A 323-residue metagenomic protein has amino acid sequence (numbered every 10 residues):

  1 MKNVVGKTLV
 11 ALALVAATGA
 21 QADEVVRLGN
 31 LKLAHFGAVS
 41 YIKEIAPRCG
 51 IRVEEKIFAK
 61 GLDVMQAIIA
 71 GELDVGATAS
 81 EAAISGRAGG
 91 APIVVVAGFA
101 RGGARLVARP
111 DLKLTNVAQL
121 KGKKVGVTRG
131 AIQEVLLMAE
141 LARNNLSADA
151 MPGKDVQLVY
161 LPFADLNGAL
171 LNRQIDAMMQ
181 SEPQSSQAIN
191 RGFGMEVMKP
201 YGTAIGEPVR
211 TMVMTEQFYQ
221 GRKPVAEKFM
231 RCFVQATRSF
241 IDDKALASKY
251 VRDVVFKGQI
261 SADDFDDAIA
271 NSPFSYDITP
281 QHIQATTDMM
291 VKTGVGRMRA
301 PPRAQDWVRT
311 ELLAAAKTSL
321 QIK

Functional and structural regions predicted by a protein language model:
M1-L9: Bacterial N-terminal signal peptides that target proteins for export
L9-V15: Hydrophobic alpha-helical targeting segments used for export or membrane insertion
T18-A22: Sec/Tat signal peptide C-region and signal peptidase I cleavage site
E24-Y160, N172, D176-E182, M198-K199 (+1 more regions): Short, glycine-/small- and polar/acidic-enriched structural segments that line small-molecule recognition paths
R48-G50, G202-A204, S272-T279: Short, solvent-exposed loop/beta-turn-alpha elements that line the ligand-binding surface or hinge of extracytoplasmic
E81-A82, P152-D155, V159, A164-D253: Pocket-lining segment of extracytoplasmic ligand-binding domains
Q220-R299: Secondary-structure end/capping motifs
V291-K323: Conserved C-terminal helix/tail region of periplasmic/extracytoplasmic solute-binding proteins
